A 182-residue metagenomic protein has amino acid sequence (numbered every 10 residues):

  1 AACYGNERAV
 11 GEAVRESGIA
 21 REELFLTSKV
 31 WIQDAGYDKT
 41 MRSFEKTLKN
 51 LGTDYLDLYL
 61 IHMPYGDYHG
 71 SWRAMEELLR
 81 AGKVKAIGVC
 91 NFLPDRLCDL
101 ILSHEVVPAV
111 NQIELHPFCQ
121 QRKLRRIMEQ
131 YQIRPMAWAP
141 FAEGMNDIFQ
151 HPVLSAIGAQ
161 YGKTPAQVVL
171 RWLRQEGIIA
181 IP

Functional and structural regions predicted by a protein language model:
A1-L24, F141-A142: N-terminal binding-site loop/beta-alpha segment at the start of enzyme catalytic domains that lines or forms
A2, V30-I32, M63, P117: Structured beta->alpha junctions
N6-A9, G36-T40, S71, K123-L124 (+1 more regions): Residues at alpha-helix caps and immediate loop-helix transition turns in enzyme cores, especially N- and C-cap
R15, Q33-E77: Glycine/small-residue-rich loop that forms an oxyanion/phosphate-binding "nest" at active or ligand-binding sites
E22-F25, L56-L58, P108-A109: Residue-level recognition of the N-termini of beta-strands and the immediately preceding loop/turn
T27-K29, A137-W138: Generic beta-sheet signal
M63-P182: Beta/alpha (TIM)-barrel catalytic core signal, keyed to glycine-rich beta->alpha loops juxtaposed to Asp/Glu that bind
